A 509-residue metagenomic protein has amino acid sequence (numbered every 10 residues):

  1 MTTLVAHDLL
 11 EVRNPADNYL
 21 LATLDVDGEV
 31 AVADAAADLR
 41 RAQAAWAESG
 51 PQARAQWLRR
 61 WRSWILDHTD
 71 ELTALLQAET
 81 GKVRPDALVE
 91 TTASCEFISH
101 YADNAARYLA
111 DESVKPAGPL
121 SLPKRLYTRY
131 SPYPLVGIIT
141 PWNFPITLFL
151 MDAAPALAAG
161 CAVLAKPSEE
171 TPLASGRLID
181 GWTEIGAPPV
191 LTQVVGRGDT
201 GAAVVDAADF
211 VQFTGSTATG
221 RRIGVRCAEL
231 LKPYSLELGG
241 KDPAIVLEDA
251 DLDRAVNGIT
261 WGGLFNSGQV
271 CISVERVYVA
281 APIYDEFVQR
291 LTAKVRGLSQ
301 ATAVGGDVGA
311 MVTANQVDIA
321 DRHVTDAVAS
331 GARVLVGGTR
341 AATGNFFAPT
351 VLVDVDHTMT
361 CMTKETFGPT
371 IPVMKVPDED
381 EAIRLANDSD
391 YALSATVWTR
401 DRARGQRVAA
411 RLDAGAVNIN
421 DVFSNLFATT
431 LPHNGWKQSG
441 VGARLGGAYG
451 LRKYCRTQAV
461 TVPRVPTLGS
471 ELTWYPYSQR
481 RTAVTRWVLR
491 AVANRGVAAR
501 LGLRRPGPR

Functional and structural regions predicted by a protein language model:
M1-K124, L501-P508: N-terminal Rossmann-like NAD(P)+-binding subdomain of aldehyde/semialdehyde dehydrogenases
D17-T23, T339, F346-R509: Conserved C-terminal structural/oligomerization subdomain of aldehyde/semialdehyde dehydrogenase
N18, R54, L76, I98 (+9 more regions): Residue-level signal for inorganic ion chemistry
L20-D27, A42-E48, G137-I138, I245-V246 (+5 more regions): Short, well-ordered beta-strand elements within core beta-sheets of diverse protein domains
A31, D199-A203, E381: Short acidic active-site motifs
Q43, A47, R62-I65, T69 (+19 more regions): Structural signal for hydrophobic packing residues in well-ordered secondary-structure cores of soluble enzyme domains
V114-R254, V376, V497-R505: Rossmann-like NAD(P) dinucleotide-binding subdomain of oxidoreductase/dehydrogenase enzymes
G186, F210, A218-D356, D380 (+3 more regions): ALDH superfamily catalytic-core signature
